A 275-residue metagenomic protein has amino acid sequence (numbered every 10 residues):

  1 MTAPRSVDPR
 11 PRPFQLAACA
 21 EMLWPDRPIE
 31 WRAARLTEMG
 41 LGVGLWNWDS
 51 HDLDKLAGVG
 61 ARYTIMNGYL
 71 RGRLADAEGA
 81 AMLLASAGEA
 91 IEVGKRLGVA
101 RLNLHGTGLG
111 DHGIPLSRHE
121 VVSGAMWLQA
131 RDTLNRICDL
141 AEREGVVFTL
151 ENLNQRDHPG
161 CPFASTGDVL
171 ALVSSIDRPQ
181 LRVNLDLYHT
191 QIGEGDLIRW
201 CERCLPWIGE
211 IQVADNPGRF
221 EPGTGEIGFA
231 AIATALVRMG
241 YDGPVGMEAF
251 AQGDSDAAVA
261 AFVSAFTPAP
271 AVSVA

Functional and structural regions predicted by a protein language model:
M1-M39, G98-A100, L109, N135 (+2 more regions): Histidine-acidic metal/acid-base catalytic patches
A3-R10, D76-R182, I192, V272-V274: Active-site acidic/histidine proton-transfer and metal-coordination neighborhood in alpha/beta enzyme cores
A17, E30-N47, R62-E78: N-terminal substrate-binding region of glycoside hydrolase catalytic domains
M22, D49, R62, N67-L70 (+2 more regions): Short, flexible active-site-adjacent loop segments at beta-strand->alpha-helix junctions, enriched in small/polar
T37, A57, K95, C138 (+2 more regions): Anion (oxyanion) recognition and catalysis
G42, R62, A100, V147 (+1 more regions): Residue-level detector of anion-binding/catalytic polar loops
G44-N47, T64-N67, N103, T149 (+2 more regions): Conserved beta-strand positions in the central sheet of alpha/beta enzyme cores
D49-G58: Active-site-adjacent beta->alpha loops and helix N-cap segments on the catalytic face of soluble alpha/beta enzymes
